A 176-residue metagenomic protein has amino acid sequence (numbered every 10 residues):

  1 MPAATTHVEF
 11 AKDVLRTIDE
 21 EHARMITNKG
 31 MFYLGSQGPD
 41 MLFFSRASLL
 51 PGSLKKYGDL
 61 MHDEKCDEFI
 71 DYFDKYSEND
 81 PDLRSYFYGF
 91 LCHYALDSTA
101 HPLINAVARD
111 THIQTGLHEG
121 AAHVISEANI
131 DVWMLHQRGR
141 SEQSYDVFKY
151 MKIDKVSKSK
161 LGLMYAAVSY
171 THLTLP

Functional and structural regions predicted by a protein language model:
M1-S85, L103-V147: N-terminal, motif-rich segments that launch catalysis or mediate targeting to/interaction with membranes, typified by
F87-C92: Short alpha-helix carrying the canonical HExxH Zn2+-binding catalytic motif
A95-I104: Catalytic Zn2+-binding segment of zinc metalloproteases
E127-L135, Q143-Y170: Phosphate-rich cofactor/ligand-interacting catalytic cores and adjacent structured alpha/beta frameworks
T171-P176: Conserved small/polar residues in nucleotide/adenosyl-binding loops
